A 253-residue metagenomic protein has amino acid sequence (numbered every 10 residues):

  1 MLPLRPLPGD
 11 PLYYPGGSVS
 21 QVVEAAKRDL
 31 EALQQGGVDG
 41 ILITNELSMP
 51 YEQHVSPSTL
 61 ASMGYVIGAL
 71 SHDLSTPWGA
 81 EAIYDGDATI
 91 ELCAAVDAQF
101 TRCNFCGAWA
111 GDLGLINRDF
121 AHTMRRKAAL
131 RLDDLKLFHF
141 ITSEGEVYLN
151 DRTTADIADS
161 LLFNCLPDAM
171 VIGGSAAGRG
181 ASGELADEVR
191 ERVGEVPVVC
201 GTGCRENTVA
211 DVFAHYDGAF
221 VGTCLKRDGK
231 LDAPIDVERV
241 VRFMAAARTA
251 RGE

Functional and structural regions predicted by a protein language model:
M1-L2, I41-I43, W78-E81, T101-C103 (+4 more regions): Hydrophobic faces of well-ordered beta-strands that scaffold small-molecule active sites in alpha/beta enzyme cores
M1-R28, W78-D85, H139-A155, V199-C200 (+1 more regions): Active-site mouth loops of central-metabolism enzymes
L4-L7, Y13, L92-A169: Conserved anion-binding
G37-S62, A108-D112, P167-G180, D228-K230: Glycine-rich, proline-tolerant flexible connector loops at the mouths of alpha/beta enzymes
E52-A80, R118-L137, A181-R205, E238-E253: Alpha-helix-loop-beta-strand connector modules within alpha/beta enzyme cores
M63-A95, Q99-G111, L115: Glycine/small-residue-rich loop that forms an oxyanion/phosphate-binding "nest" at active or ligand-binding sites
D85-A98, D156-D159, V189-G194, V198-V221: Catalytic cores of alpha/beta
R152-A169, A177-E195, N207: Short loop-to-alpha-helix "cap/lid" segments that border enzyme active sites across diverse enzyme classes
